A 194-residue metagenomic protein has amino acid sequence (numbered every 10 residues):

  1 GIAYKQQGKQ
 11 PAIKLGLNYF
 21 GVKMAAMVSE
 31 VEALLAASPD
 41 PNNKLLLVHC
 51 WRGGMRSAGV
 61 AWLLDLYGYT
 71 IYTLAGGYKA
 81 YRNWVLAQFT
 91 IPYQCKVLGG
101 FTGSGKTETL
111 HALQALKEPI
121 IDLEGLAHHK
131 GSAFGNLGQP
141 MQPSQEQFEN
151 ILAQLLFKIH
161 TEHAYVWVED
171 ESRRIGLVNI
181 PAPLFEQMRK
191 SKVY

Functional and structural regions predicted by a protein language model:
G1-P39: Positively charged, proline/Ser/Thr-rich regional signature most characteristic of the Rhodanese/CDC25-like
Q10-L15, F89-S104, M141-I151: A polyampholytic, Gly/Pro-enriched intrinsically disordered region
M27-L74: Catalytic cysteine-centered active loop of the rhodanese-like fold, especially the PTP/DSP P-loop
S38-N42, A87-Q94: Phosphate-binding P-loop
G54-R56, Q94-L116: Glycine-rich phosphate-binding P-loop
Y69-R82, D122-A127: A short glycine-rich beta-strand->turn/loop micro-motif centered on a GG-aromatic cluster
I71-T73, C95-V97, E118-D122, K190-V193: Conserved beta-strand scaffold positions in the cores of enzyme catalytic domains, especially in NTP/NDP-utilizing
A115-M188: Conserved nucleotide-sensing/catalytic segment adjacent to the nucleotide-binding pocket in NTP-handling enzymes
